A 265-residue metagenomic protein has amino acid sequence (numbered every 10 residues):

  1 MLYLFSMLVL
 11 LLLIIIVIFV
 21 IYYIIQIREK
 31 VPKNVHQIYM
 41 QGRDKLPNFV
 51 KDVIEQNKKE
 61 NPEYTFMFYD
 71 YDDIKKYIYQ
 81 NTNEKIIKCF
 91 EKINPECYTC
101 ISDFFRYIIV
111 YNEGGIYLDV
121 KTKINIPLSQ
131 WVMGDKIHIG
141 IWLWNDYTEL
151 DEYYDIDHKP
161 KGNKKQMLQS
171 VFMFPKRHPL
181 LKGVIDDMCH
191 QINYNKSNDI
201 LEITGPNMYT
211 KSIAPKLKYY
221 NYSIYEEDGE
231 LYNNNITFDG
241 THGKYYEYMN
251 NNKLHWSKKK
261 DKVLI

Functional and structural regions predicted by a protein language model:
L2-S102, L118-I265: Glycosyltransferase-associated regions of secretory-pathway enzymes, highlighting luminal stem/catalytic domains
D103-G115: Small-residue hinge/turn detector
